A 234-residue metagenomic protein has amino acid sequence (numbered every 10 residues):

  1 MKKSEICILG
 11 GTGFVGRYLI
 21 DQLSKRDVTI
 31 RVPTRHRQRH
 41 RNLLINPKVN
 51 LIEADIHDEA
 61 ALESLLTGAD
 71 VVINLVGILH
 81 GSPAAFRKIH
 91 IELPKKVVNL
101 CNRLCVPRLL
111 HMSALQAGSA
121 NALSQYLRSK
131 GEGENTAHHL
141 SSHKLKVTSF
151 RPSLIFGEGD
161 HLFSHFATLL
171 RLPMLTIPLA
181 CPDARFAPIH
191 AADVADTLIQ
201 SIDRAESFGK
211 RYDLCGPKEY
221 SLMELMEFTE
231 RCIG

Functional and structural regions predicted by a protein language model:
K3-R26: N-terminal Rossmann NAD(P)H-binding glycine-rich loop of SDR-like oxidoreductase domains
L9, P33, L75-V76, L109-L115 (+1 more regions): SDR active-site strand-loop-helix element
Q38-N42, P47-K96, L100-L104, A114-A122: NAD(P)H-binding glycine-rich loop region in Rossmannoid oxidoreductase-like domains and their noncatalytic homologs
R87-I91, L123-E134, F156, D160 (+4 more regions): Short-chain dehydrogenase/reductase
S113, N135-S164: Conserved beta-loop-beta element that borders a ligand/cofactor-binding pocket
E158-R185, A192-Q200, T229: NAD(P)-dependent short-chain dehydrogenase/reductase
S201-G234: Mid/C-terminal beta-alpha module of Rossmann-like enzyme folds, strongest in SDR-family dehydrogenases/epimerases
